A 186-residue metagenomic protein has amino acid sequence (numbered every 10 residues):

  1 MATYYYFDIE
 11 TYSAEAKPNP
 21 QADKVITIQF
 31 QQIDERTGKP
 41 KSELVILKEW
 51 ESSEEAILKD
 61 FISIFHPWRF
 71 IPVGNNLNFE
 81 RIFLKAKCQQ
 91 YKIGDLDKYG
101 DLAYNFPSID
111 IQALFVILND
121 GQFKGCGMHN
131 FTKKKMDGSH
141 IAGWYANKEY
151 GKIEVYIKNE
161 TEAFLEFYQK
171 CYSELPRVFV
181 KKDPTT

Functional and structural regions predicted by a protein language model:
M1-A2, P67, D183-T186: Short, Lys/Arg-enriched, disordered terminal segments
M1-I64: Conserved RNase H-like, two-metal-ion catalytic cores of nucleic-acid enzymes
D23-S42, R69-P184: Metal-dependent phosphoesterase core characteristic of DEDDh/y 3'-5' exonuclease domains
